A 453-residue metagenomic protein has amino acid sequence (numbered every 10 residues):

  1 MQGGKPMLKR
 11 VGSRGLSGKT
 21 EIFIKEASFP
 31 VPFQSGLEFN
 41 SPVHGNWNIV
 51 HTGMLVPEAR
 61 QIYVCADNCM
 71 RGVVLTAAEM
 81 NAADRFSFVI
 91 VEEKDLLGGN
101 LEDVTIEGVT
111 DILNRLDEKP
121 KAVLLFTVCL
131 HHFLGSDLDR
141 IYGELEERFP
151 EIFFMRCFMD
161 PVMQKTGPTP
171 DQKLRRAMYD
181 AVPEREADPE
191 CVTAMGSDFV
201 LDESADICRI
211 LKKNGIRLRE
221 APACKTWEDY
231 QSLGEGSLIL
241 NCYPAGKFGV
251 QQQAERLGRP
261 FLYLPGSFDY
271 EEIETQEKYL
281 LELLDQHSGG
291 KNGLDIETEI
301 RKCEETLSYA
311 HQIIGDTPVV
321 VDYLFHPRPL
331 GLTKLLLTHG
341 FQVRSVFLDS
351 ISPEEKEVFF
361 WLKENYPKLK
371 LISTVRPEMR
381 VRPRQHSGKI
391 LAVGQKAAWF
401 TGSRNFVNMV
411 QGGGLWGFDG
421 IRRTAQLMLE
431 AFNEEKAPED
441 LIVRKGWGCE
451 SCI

Functional and structural regions predicted by a protein language model:
Q2-I453: An N-terminal assembly and electron-transfer interface module characteristic of large anaerobic redox and radical
